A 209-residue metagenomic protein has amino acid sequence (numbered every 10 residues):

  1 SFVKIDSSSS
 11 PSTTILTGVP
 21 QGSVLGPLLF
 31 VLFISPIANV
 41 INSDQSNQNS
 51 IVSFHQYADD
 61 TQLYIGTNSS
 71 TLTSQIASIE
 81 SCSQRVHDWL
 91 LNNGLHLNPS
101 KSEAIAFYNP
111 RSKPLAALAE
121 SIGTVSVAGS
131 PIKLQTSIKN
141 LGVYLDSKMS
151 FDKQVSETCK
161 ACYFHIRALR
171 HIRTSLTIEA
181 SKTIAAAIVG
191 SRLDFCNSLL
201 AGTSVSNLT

Functional and structural regions predicted by a protein language model:
S1-P20, I65, T183: Conserved pre-catalytic core of RNA-dependent polymerases
F2, P27-Y64: Active-site palm subdomain of RNA-directed nucleic acid polymerases
V3, G22, G26, I37 (+8 more regions): Mobile genetic element proteins and their domesticated derivatives, centered on retroelements and DNA transposons
F30-F33, Q75-C82, H165: Hydrophobic alpha-helical membrane-association signature
S50-V52, N98-E103, L176-A187: Short amphipathic alpha-helical interface segments
T61-L91, A201-V205: Catalytic palm subdomain of template-directed nucleic-acid polymerases, centered on the conserved carboxylate motif
S81, L95-T136: Short, conserved micro-motifs composed of acidic
G129-L200: Basic, alpha-helical interaction scaffolds
